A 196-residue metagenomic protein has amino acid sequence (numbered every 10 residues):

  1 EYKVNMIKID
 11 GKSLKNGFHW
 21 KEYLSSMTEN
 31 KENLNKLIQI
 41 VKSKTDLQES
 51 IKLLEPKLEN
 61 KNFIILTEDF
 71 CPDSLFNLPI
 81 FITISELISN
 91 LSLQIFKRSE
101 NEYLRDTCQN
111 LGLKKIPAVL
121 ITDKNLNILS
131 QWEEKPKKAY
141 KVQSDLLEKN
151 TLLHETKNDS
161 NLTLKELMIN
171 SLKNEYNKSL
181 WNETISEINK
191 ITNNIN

Functional and structural regions predicted by a protein language model:
E1-E59, L87, D106-K115, I128-N196: Non-globular targeting/processing and membrane-anchoring segments
K42-K44, P56, P72-L75, K97-E100: A short linear-motif detector with a strong N-terminal bias
L53-T83: Local sequence-structure signature of Cys/Sec-based thiol-disulfide redox active-site neighborhoods
I64-T67, F81, S89-L104, T122: Thiol-based oxidoreductase modules, predominantly thioredoxin-like and allied folds used for disulfide exchange
C71, N101, N127, K137: Surface-exposed, flexible loop/turn segments at secondary-structure boundaries
L120-I128: Short, structured active-site "lid" loops
